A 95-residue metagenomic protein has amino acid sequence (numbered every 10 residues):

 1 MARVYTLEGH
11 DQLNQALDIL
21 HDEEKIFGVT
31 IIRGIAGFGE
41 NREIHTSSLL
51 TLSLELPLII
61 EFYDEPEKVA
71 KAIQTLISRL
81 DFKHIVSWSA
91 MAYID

Functional and structural regions predicted by a protein language model:
M1-D95: Positively charged, small/polar-rich N-terminal and surface patches that mediate targeting and assembly and bind
